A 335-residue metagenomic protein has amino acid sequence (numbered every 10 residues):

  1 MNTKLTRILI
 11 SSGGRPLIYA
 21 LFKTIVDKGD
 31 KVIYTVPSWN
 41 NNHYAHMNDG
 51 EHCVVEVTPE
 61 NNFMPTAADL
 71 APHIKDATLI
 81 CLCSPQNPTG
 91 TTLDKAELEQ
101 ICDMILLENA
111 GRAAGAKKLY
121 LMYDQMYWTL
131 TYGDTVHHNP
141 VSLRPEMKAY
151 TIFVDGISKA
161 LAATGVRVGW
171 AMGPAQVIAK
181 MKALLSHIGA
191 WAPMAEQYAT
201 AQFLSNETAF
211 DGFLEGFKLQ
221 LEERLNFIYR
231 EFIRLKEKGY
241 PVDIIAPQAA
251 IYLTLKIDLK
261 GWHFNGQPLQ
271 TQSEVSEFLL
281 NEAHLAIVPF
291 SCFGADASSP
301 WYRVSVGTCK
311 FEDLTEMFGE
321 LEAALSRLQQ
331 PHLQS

Functional and structural regions predicted by a protein language model:
M1-S335: PLP-dependent class I/II
